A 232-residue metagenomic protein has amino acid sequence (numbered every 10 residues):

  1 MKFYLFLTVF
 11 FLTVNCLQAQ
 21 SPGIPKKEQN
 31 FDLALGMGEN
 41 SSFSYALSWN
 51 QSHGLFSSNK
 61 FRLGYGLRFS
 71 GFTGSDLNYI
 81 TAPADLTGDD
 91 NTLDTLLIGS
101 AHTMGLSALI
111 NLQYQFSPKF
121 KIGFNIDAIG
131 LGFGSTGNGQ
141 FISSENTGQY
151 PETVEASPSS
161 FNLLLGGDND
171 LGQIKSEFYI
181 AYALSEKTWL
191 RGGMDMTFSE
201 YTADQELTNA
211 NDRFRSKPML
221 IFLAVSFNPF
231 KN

Functional and structural regions predicted by a protein language model:
A19-P83, N228-N232: Short glycine/proline- and aromatic-enriched beta-strand/turn motifs that initiate or cap beta-hairpins
K27-Q29, E39-L47, F61, S100-L106 (+2 more regions): Residues that define the transmembrane beta-barrel architecture of outer-membrane proteins
F31-E39, Y65-T73, A108-I110, F124-G130 (+1 more regions): Transmembrane beta-barrel strands of outer-membrane/channel proteins
S44-S48, S75-P83, S135-S143, T202-N209: Outer-membrane beta-barrel translocator domains and adjoining extracellular loop/strand segments of Gram-negative
Y45-G54, F69, L106-Y114, A128 (+3 more regions): Residues on the lipid-exposed face of transmembrane beta-strands in outer-membrane beta-barrel proteins
G54-S58, Q113-K121, S185-K187, F230-N232: Outer-membrane beta-barrel channels and translocator barrels
G64-S117: Outer-membrane beta-barrel translocator/channel fold
I174-N232: Predominantly the C-terminal beta-signal and adjacent terminal strand-loop region of outer-membrane beta-barrel
